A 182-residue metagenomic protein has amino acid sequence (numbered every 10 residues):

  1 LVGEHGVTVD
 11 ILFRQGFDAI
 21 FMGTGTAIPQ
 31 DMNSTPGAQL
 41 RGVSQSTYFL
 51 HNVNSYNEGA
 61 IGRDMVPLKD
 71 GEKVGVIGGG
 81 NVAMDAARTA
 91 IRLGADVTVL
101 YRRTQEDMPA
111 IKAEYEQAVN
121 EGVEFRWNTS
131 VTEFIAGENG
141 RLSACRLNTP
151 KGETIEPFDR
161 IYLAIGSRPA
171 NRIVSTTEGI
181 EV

Functional and structural regions predicted by a protein language model:
L1-Q30, N57-D64, R92-E181: A Rossmann-like FAD-binding core segment of flavoenzymes
Q30-L93, E181-V182: Glycine-rich dinucleotide-binding loop and its adjacent helix/turn
